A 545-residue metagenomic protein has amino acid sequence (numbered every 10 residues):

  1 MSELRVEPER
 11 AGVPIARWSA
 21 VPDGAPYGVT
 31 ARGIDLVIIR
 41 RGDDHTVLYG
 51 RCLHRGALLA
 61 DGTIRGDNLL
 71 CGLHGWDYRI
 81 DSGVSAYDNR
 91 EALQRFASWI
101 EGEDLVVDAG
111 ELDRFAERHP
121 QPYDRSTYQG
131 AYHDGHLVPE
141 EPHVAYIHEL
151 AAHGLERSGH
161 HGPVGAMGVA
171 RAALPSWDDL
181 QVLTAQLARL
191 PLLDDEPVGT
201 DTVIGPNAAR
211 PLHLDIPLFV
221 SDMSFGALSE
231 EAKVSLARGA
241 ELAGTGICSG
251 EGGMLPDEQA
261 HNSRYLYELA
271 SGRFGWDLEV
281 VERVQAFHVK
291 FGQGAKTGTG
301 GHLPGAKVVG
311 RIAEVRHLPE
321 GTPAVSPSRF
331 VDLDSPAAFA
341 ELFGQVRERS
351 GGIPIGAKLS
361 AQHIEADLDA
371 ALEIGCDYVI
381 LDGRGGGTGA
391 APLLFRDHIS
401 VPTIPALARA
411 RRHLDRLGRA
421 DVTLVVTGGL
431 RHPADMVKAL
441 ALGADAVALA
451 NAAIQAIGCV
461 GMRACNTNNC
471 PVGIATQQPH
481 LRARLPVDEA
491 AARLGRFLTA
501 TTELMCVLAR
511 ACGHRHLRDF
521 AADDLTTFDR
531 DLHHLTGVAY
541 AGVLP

Functional and structural regions predicted by a protein language model:
M1-G66, R79, Q94-D124: N-terminal pre-ligand scaffold of iron-sulfur
C52, C71-H74, C465, C470: Short cysteine clusters
G110, P120-L218, D222, A227-R238 (+7 more regions): Conserved, well-structured core domains of diverse proteins
L218-S221, T245-S249, Y265-L269, Q285-V289 (+4 more regions): Hydrophobic faces of well-ordered beta-strands that scaffold small-molecule active sites in alpha/beta enzyme cores
R283, H288-K290, K296-L318, G461-H480 (+1 more regions): Mobile "lid/hinge" segments at catalytic clefts and subdomain interfaces of large enzymes
G305-V308, I312-E314, E320-L333, G389-I404 (+1 more regions): Glycine-rich tight-turn/loop motif centered on a GG-T
F330-R482: Glycine-rich phosphate/ribose-binding loops and adjacent secondary-structure elements that form binding surfaces
R431-M436, L440-P545: Gly/Ser/Thr/Ala-enriched C-terminal appendages of enzymes
